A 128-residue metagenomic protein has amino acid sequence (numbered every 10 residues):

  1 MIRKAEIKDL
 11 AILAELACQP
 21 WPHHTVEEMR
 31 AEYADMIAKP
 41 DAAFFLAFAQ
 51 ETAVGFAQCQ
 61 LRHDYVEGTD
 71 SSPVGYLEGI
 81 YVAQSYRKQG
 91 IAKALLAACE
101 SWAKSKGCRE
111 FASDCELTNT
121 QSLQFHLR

Functional and structural regions predicted by a protein language model:
M1-L13: A short beta-loop-alpha structural element at the N-terminal edge of CoA-dependent acyl/N-acetyltransferase catalytic
A5, I80-V82, C115: Hydrophobic adenine-recognition pocket in adenosine-nucleotide-binding enzymes
A14-E28, Y65: Helix-loop element at the rim of GNAT/NAT acetyltransferase active sites that forms part of the acceptor-substrate
T25-F48, Q58: Active-site rim helix/loop that mediates acceptor-substrate recognition in acyltransferases
L46, T52-L61, Y76, Y81: Conserved beta-strand in the GNAT
D64-L77, R87, R109: A conserved beta-turn-beta hairpin within the catalytic core of GNAT-like acetyltransferases that forms part
V82, K88-S101, L127-R128: Conserved acetyl-CoA-binding loop-helix of GNAT-fold acetyltransferases
L96, A103-C115: Conserved GNAT acetyl-CoA-binding A-motif
